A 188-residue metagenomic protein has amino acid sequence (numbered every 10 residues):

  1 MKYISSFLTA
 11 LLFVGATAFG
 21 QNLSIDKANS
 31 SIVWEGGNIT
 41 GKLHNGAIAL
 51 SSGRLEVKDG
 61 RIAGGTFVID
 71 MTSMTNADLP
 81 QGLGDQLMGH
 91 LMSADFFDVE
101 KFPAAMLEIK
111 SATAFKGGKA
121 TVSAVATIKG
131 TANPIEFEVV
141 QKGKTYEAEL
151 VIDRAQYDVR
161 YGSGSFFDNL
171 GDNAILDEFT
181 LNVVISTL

Functional and structural regions predicted by a protein language model:
S5-A16: Bacterial N-terminal signal peptides
F19-L188: Low-complexity, acidic/polar, glycine-enriched regions of mature
